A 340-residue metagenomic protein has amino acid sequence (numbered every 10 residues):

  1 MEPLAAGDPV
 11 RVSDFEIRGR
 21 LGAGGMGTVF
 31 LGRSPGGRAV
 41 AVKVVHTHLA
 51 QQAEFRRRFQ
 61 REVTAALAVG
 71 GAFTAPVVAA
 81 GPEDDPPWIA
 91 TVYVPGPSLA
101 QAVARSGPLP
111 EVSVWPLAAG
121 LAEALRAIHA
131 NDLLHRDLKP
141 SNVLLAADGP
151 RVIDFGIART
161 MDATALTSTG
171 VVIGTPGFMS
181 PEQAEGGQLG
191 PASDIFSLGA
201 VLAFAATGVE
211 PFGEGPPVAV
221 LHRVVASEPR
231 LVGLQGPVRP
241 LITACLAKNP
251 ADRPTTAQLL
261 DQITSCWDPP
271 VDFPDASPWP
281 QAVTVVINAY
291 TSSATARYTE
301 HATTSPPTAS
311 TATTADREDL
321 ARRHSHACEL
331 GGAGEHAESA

Functional and structural regions predicted by a protein language model:
M1-V286: Eukaryotic protein kinase
P270-E318: Regulatory extensions appended to serine/threonine kinase catalytic cores
L320-S325: Alpha-helical tetratricopeptide repeat
